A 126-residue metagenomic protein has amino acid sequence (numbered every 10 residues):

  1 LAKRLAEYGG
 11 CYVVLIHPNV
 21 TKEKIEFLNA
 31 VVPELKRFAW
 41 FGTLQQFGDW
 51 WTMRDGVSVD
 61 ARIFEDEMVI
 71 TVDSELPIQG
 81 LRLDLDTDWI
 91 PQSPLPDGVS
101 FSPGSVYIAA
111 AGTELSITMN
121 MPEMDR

Functional and structural regions predicted by a protein language model:
L1-F47: Catalytic grooves of carbohydrate-active enzymes
R4-Y8, E34, W51-T52, R62-D66 (+1 more regions): A structural signal for short secondary-structure junctions
W40, W50-W51, W89: A residue-identity detector for tryptophan
T43-G48, V99-P103: Short C-terminal domain-edge/linker segments immediately following a structured domain
F47-G56: Proline/serine/threonine-rich low-complexity linkers at boundaries of modular beta-sandwich domains
G56-R126: C-terminal beta-sandwich/jelly-roll accessory domains of carbohydrate-active enzymes
